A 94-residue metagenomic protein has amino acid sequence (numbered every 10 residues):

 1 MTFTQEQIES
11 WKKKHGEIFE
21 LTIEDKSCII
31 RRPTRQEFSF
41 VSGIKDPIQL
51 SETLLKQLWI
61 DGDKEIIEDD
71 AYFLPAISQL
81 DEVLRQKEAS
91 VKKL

Functional and structural regions predicted by a protein language model:
M1-K12: Short, basic/low-complexity N-terminal boundary segments at the transition from targeting/disordered tails
K13-E20: Short, hydrophobic/aromatic-rich segments at coil-to-beta transitions
T22-L94: Short, surface-exposed, charged amphipathic helix/loop patches that serve as local interaction elements
